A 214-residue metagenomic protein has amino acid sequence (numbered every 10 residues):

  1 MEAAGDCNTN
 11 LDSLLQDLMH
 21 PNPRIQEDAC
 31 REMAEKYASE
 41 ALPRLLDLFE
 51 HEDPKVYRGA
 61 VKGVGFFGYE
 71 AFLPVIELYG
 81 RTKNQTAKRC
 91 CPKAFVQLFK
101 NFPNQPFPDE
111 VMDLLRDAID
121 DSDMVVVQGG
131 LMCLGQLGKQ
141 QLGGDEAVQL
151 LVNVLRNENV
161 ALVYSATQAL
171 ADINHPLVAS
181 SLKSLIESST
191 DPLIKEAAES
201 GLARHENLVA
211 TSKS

Functional and structural regions predicted by a protein language model:
M1-C7, R24-S39, D47, Y57-Y69 (+5 more regions): Structural detector for internal amphipathic alpha-helices that build alpha-solenoid repeat scaffolds
G5-D17, A38-F49, Y69-R81, N101-A118 (+3 more regions): Amphipathic alpha-helical scaffolding segments comprising HEAT/armadillo-like alpha-solenoid repeats
Q16-R24, F49-K55, G80-T86, D117-V125 (+2 more regions): Short coil turns that connect the paired helices of HEAT/ARM alpha-solenoid repeats
